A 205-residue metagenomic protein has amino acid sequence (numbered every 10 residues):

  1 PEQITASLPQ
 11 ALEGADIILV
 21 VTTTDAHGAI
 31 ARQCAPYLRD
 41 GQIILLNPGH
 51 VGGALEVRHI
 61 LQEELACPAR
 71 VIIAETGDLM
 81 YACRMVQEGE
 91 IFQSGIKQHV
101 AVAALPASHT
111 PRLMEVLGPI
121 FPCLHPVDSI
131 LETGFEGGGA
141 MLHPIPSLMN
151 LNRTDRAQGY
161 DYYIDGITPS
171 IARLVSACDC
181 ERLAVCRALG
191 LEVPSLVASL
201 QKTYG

Functional and structural regions predicted by a protein language model:
P1-A15: Conserved N-terminal Rossmann-fold NAD(P) cofactor-binding segment
T5-A6, E75-G77, D128: Short loop/edge segments at beta-strand edges and connector loops that shape dinucleotide/nucleotide cofactor-binding
D16-I17, I43: Structural motif
T24-Q87: Rossmann-like NAD(P)(H) cofactor-binding subdomain of soluble oxidoreductases
H59, M80-C178: Substrate/ligand-engaging "lid" and interaction regions
D179-G205: Small-residue-rich helix-loop
